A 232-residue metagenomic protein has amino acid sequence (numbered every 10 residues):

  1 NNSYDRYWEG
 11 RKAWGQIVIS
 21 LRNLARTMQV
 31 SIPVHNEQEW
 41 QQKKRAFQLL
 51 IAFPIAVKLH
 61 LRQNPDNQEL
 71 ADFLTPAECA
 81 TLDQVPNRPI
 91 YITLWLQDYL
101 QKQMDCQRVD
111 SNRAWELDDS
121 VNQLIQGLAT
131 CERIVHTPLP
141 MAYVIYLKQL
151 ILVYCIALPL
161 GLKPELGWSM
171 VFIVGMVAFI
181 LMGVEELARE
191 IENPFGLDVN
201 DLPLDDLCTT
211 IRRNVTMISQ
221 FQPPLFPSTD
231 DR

Functional and structural regions predicted by a protein language model:
N1-Y7: Transmembrane alpha-helices and immediately adjacent membrane-cytoplasm interface residues in multi-pass integral
N2, G15, A129, R189: Short alpha-helical basic/polar micro-motif
Y7-V18: Juxtamembrane membrane-water interface segments immediately C-terminal to a transmembrane helix
I17, V57, I191: A residue-level signal for conserved active-site and pocket-lining positions in enzyme catalytic cores
L21-I51, F195-R232: Solvent-exposed, non-transmembrane helices and loops of integral membrane proteins
T27-M141: Structured inter-helical modules in multipass membrane proteins
R133-L225: Alpha-helical transmembrane anchor segments
